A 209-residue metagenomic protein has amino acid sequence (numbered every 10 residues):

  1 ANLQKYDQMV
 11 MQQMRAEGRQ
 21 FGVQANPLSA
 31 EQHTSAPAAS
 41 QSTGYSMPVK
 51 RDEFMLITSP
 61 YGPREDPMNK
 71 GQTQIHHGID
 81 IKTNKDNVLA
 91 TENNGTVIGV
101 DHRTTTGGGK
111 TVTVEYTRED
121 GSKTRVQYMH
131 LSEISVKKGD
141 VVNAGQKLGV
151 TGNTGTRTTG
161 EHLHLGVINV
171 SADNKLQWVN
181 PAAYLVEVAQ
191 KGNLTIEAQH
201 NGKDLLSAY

Functional and structural regions predicted by a protein language model:
A1-G62, N193-Y209: Polar/charged, compositionally biased leader and regulatory segments
L56-T91, H162, N169: Short glycine/threonine/proline-enriched tight-turn/helix- or strand-capping micro-motif at secondary-structure
I57, I81, G95, G145 (+2 more regions): Terminal peptide-recognition signature
S59, T83, G99, H130-E133 (+1 more regions): A residue-level detector for short acidic-glycine micro-motifs
Q74-H76, T91-S135, T156, G160-G166: Zn2+-dependent peptidoglycan hydrolase active-site motif and core
I81, T111-V114, N143-R157: Short hydrophobic beta/alpha edge segments that flank linear recognition/processing sites
K82, D140, G166-Y209: Acidic, glycine-rich catalytic/binding loops that coordinate metals and/or anionic ligands
V88-G99, V136-T151: Short, well-structured beta-strand-loop connectors
